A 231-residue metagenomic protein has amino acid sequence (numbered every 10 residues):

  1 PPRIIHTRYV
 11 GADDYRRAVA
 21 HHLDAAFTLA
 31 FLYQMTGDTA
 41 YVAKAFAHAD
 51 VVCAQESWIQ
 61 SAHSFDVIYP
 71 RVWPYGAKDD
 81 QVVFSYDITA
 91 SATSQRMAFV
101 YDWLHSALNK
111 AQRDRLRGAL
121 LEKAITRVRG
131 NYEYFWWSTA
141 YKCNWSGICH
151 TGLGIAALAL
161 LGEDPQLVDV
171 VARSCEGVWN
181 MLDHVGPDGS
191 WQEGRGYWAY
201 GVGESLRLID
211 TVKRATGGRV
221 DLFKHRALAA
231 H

Functional and structural regions predicted by a protein language model:
P1-D24, T28-G37: Asp/Glu-centered strand-loop micro-motifs enriched in Gly/Pro and often flanked by an aromatic residue
P2-R8, T39-S85, L182-V185, G189-E193: Helix-terminus loop motifs that line ligand-binding clefts
D13, A77-G196, R207: Active-site lining segments of carbohydrate-active enzymes
R16, A20-L23, T36-T39, D87-S91 (+3 more regions): Soluble non-cytosolic domains of exported or imported proteins
A20-M35, K44-A54, V72-P74, S94-D102: Non-membrane alpha-helical segments in proteins
F31-D38, W103-S106, A159, E163 (+1 more regions): Alpha-helix C-terminal capping/termination sites
Q60-Y69, A111-L116, G218-K224: Short, glycine/acidic-rich hinge or "gate" loops at secondary-structure transitions that mediate conformational
L160, Y197-H231: Carbohydrate-active enzyme catalytic cores, enriched for enzymes that act on polyanionic acidic polysaccharides
